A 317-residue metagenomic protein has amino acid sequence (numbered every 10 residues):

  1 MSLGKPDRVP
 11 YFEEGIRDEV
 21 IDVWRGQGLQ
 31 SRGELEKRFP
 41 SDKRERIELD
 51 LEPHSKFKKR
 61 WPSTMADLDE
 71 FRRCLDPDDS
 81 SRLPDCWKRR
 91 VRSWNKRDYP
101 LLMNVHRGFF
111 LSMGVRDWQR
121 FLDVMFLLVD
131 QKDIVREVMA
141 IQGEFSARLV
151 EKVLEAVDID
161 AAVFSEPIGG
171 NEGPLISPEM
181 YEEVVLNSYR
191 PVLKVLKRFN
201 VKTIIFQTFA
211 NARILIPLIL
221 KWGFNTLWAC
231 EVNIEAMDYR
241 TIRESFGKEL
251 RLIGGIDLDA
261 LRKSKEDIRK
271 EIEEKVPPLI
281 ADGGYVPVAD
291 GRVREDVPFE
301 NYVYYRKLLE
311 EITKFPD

Functional and structural regions predicted by a protein language model:
M1-Q30, R72-D317: Active-site loop segments of alpha/beta catalytic cores
L29-E52, A156: Catalytic domains of carbohydrate-active enzymes, especially glycoside hydrolases
S41, E52-P53, K59-L83: Acidic/aromatic-lined carbohydrate-recognition and catalytic surfaces of CAZymes acting on diverse glycans
K43-E45, K59, R89: Short, intrinsically disordered low-complexity segments
S55-W61, S112-D117: Short, conserved acidic/polar surface loops in the N-terminal third of protein domains
